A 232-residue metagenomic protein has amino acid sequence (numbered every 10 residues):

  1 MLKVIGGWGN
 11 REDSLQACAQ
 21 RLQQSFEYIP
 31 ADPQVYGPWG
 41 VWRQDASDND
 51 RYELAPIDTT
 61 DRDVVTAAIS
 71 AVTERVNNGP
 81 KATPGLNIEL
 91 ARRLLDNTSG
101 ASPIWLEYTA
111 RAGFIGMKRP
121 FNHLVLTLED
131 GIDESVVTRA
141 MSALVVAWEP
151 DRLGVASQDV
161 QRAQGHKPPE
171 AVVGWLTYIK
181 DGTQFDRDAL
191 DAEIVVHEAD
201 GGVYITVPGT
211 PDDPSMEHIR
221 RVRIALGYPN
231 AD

Functional and structural regions predicted by a protein language model:
M1-S47, A156-D232: C-terminal interaction module
V41-A156: Internal, hydrophobic cores of structured domains that mediate oligomerization or house catalytic pockets within large
